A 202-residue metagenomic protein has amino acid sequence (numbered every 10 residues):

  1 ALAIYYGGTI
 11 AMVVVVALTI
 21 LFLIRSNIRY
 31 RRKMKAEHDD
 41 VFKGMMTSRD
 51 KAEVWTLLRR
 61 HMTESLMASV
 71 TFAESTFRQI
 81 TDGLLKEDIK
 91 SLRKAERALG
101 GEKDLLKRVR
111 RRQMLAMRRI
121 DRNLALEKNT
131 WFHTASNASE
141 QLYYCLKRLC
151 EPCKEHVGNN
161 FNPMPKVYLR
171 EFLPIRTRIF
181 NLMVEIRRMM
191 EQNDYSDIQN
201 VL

Functional and structural regions predicted by a protein language model:
A1-Y6, M12-L202: Cytosolic, long alpha-helical scaffolding segments
